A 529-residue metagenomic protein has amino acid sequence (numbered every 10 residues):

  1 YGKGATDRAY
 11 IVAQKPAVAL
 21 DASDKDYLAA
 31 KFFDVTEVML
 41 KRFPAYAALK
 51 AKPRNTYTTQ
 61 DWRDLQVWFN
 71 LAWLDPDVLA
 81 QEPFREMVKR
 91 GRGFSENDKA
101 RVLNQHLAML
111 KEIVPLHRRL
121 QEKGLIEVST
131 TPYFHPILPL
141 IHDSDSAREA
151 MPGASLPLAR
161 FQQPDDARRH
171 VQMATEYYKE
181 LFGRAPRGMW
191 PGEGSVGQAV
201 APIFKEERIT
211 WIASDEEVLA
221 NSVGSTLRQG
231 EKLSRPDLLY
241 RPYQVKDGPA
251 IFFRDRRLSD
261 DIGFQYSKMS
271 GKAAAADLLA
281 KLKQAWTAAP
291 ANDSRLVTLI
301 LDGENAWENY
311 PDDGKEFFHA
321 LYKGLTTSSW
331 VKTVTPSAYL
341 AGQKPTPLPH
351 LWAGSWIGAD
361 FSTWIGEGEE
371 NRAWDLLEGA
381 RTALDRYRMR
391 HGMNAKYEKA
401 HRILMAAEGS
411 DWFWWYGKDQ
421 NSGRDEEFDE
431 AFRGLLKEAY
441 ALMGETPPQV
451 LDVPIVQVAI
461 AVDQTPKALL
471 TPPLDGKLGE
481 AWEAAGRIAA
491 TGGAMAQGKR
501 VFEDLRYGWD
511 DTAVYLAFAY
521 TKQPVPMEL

Functional and structural regions predicted by a protein language model:
Y1-E86, R228-T465: Active-site and substrate-binding clefts of carbohydrate-active enzymes
Y1-H170, R187-P191, T210-E217, T335: Short, well-structured secondary-structure segments
V88, K99-K111, L120, L125-E127 (+1 more regions): Long amphipathic alpha-helical scaffold segments
L107-M109, W190-Q198, L219-G224, W307-E308 (+2 more regions): Acidic-and-aromatic substrate-binding clefts and catalytic sites of carbohydrate-active enzymes
E122, L181-F182, Q198-A213, K315-S328: Short, surface-exposed basic-aromatic patches at helix termini and helix-loop junctions that form
D145-A150, Q198-A201, K205-I262: Surface-exposed loop and adjacent secondary-structure segments within mature catalytic domains
P152-E193, K281-I300: CE4/NodB-like, metal-dependent polysaccharide N-deacetylase domain that modifies extracellular/periplasmic N-acetylated
G479, E483-L529: Surface-exposed, glycine/proline- and aromatic-rich loop segments on solvent-exposed faces across compartments
